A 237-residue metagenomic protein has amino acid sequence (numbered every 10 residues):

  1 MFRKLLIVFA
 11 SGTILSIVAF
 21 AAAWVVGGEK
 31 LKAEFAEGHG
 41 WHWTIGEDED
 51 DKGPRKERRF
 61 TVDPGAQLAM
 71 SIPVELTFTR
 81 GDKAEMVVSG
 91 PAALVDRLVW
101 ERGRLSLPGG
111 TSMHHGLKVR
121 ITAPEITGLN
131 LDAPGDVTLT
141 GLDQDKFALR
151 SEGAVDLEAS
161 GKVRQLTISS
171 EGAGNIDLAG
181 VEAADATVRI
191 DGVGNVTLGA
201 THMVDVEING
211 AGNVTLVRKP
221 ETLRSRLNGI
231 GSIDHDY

Functional and structural regions predicted by a protein language model:
M1-D132, D136-E152, D156-G161, L166-S170 (+3 more regions): Intrinsically disordered, low-complexity terminal regions
